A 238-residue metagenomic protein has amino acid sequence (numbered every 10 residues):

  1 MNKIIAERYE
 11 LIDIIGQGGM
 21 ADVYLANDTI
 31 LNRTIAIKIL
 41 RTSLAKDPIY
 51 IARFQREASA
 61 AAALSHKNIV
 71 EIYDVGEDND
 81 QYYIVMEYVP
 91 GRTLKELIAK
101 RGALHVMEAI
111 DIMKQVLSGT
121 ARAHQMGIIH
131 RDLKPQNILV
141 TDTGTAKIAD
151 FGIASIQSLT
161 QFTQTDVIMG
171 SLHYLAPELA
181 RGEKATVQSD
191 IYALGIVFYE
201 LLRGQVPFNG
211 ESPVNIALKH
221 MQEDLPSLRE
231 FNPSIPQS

Functional and structural regions predicted by a protein language model:
I12-G18, V23: Protein kinase glycine-rich loop
R41-A63: AlphaC helix of the eukaryotic protein kinase fold
V75: Activation-segment/catalytic-loop signature of the eukaryotic protein kinase fold
N79-T93, L97, R101: Conserved short submotifs of the Hanks-type protein kinase catalytic core that shape the nucleotide-binding pocket
I112-M113: Activation segment signature within eukaryotic-like protein kinase domains
V116-I128: Protein kinase catalytic-loop region centered on the HRD/HxD motif
H173-S238: C-terminal lobe helix-coil module of Hanks-type protein kinase domains
